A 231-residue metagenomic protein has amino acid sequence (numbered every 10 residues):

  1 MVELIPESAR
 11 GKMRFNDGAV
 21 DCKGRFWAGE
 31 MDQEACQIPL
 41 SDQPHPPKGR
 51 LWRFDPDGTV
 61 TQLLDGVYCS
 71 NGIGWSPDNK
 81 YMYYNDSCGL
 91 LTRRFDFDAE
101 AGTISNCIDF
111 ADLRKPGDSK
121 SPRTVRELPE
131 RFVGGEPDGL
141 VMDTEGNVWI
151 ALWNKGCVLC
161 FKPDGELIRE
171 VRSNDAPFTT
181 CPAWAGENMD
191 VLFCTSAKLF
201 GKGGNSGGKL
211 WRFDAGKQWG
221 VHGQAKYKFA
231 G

Functional and structural regions predicted by a protein language model:
E7-R25, D32, H45-R50, T61-Y81 (+3 more regions): Beta-rich, blade/repeat-based domains predominating in secreted/periplasmic proteins but also intracellular
W27-E30, Y84-N85, I150-A151, C194-T195: Residue position within the beta-strands of beta-propeller blades
A28-P46, A197-G207: Short, conserved, GDST-rich strand-edge loop motifs in beta-rich repeat architectures
D42-Q43, G49-W52, L91-R93, C157-L159 (+1 more regions): A short loop-to-beta-strand structural motif that recurs across blades of beta-propeller domains
W52-G58, K155, L159-E170, P177 (+2 more regions): Flexible "stalk/tail and boundary" regions
R94-T103, A215-V221: Short loop/turn segments immediately following beta-strands, especially the blade-tip and inter-blade linker loops
A183-G231: Blade-level signature of beta-propeller repeat domains, shared across WD40, Kelch, NHL, RCC1 and BNR/Asp-box propellers
